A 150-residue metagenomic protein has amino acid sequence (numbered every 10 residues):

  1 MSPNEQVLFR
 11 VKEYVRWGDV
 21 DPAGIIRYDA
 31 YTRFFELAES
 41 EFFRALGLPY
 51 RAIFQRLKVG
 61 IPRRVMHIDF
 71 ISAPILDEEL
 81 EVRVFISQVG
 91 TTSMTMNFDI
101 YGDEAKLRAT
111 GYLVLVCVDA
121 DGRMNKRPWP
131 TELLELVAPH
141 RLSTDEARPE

Functional and structural regions predicted by a protein language model:
M1-E41, A45, E150: Catalytic strand-loop segment that frames the active site of acyl-thioester-processing enzymes
S2-E5, F9-V11, F70, I75-L76 (+1 more regions): HotDog/MaoC-like acyl-thioester-processing domains
I26, I61-R63, R108: A broad, structural micro-motif
F43-Y50, F54: Glycine-rich, pocket-lining loop/helix-strand segments that form or immediately flank
Q55, G60-I86: Helix-adjacent hinge/juxtasegments
